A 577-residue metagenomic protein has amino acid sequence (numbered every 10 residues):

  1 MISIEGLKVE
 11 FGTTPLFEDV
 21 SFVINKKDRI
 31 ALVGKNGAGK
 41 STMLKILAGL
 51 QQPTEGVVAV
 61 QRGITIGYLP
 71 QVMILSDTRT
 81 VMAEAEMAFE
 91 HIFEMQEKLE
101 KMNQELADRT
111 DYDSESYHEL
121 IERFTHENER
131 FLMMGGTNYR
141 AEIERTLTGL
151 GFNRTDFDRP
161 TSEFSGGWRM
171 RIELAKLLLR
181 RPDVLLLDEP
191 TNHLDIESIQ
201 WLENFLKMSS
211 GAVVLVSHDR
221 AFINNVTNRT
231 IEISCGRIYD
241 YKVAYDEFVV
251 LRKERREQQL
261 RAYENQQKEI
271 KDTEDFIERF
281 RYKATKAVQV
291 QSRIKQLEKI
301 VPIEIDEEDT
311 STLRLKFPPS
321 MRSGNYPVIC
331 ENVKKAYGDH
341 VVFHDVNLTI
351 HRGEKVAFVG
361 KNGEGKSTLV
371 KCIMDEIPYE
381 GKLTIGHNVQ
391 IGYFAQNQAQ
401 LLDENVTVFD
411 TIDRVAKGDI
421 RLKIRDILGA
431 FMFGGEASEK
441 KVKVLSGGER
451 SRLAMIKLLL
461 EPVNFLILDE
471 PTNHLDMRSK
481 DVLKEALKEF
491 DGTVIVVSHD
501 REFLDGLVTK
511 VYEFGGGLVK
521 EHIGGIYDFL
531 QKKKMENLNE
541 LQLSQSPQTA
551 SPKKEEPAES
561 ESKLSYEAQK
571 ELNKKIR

Functional and structural regions predicted by a protein language model:
M1-Y263, S311-T312, K316-R577: ABC ATP-binding cassette signature C-motif
L251-F276, F280-I300, E304-D306: Intracellular alpha-helical coupling/juxtamembrane segments of multi-pass membrane proteins
